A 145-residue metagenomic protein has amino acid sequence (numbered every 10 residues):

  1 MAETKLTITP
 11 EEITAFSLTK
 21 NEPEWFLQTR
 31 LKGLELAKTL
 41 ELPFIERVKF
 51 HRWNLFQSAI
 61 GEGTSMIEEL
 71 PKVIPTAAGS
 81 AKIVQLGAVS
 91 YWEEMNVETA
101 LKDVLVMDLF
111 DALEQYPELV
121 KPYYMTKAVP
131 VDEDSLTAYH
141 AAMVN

Functional and structural regions predicted by a protein language model:
M1-N145: Glycine-rich and polybasic anion-binding loops at the starts of cofactor/ligand-binding domains
